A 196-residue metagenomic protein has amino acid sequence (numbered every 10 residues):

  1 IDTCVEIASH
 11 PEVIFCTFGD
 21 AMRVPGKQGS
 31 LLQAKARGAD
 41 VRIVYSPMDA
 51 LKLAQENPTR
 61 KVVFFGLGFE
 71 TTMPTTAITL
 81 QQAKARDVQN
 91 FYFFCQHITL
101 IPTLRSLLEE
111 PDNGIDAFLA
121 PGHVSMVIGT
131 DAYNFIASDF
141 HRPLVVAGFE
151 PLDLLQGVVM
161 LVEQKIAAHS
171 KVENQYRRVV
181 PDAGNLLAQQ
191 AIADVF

Functional and structural regions predicted by a protein language model:
I1, V41, P47, H97-L100 (+5 more regions): Conserved mixed alpha/beta catalytic, RNA-binding, or beta-rich assembly cores of soluble enzyme, regulatory
I1-T59, M73, A77, Q82-R86 (+5 more regions): Metallocofactor- and cofactor-centric catalytic cores in central/energy metabolism, strongly enriched
P11, F15, K61, K165-A168 (+1 more regions): Short secondary-structure junctions and interdomain/linker hinges
I14-G19, K61-L67, F118-A120, A147: Short glycine-rich or small-residue beta-strand-to-loop segments that form or flank ligand, phosphate, metal/Fe-S
D20-V24, F65-P74, T99-L100, H123-V127 (+1 more regions): Gly/Ser/Thr-rich loops at beta-strand to alpha-helix junctions that form or flank small-molecule/cofactor-binding
V44-Y45, F91-I98, V145-F149, Q175-R177: A generic structural motif
R86-N90, A168: Secondary-structure transition/capping motifs at alpha-helix termini and the adjoining loop/turn into the next element
D112-D182, A191: A conserved active-site cap/scaffold subdomain adjacent to cofactor or substrate pockets
